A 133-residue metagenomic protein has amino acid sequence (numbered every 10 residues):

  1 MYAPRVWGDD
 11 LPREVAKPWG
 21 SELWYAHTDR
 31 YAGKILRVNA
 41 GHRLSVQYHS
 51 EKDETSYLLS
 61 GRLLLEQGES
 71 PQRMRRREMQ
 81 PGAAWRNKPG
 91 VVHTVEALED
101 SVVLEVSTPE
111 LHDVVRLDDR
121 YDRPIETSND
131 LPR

Functional and structural regions predicted by a protein language model:
M1-K34, R43-S45, R76-R77, R120-R133: A short, N-terminal "cap"/entry segment at the start of jelly-roll beta-barrel domains of the cupin/DSBH fold
R37: Short proline/glycine- and basic residue-enriched helix-capping loop/turn segments at helix->loop/beta transitions
H42-Y48, D53-E54: Catalytic core of non-heme Fe(II) oxygenases with the double-stranded beta-helix
E51-E69: Glycine- and acidic-residue-biased ligand/ion/polar-headgroup-sensing regions
T55, E99-D119: A short hydrophobic beta-strand segment most commonly corresponding to one strand of the jelly-roll/cupin
E69-G90: Short acidic-glycine-tyrosine-enriched beta hairpin
T94-A97: Asparagine-centered strand-capping/turn motif at beta-strand->loop junctions
